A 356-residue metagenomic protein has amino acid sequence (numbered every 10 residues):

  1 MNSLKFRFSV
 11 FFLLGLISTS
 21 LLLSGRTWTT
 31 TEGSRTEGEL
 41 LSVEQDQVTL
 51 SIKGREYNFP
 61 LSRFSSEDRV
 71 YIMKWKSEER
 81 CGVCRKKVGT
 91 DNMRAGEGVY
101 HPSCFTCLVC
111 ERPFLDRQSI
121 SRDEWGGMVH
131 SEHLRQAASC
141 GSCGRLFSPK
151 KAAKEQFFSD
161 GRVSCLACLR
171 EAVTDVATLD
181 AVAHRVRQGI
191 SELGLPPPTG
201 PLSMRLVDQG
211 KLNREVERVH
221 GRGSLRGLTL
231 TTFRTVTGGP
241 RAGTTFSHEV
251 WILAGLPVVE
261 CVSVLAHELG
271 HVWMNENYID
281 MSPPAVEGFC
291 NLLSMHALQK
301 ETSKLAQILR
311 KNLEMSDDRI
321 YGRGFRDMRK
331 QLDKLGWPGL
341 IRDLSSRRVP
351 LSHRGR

Functional and structural regions predicted by a protein language model:
M1-F6: N-terminal secretory signal peptides that target proteins for export/translocation
S9-S20: Bacterial N-terminal signal peptides
L21-R80, T90-D91: Compositionally biased alpha-helical segments
V83-R85, A95-V99, S103, V109-T235: A metal-dependent hydrolase signature that marks the N-terminal structural subdomain at the beginning of catalytic folds
S139, V219-V262, L269-E276: Active-site scaffold of zinc-dependent metalloenzymes
R145, A177-A181, L195, M315-R356: Pan-zinc metallopeptidase signature
R170-T178, V250-L256, E276-D280, E314-M315: Second-shell loop/turn segments in exported
E276-Y321: Post-HExxH zinc-binding segment in Zn-dependent metallohydrolases
